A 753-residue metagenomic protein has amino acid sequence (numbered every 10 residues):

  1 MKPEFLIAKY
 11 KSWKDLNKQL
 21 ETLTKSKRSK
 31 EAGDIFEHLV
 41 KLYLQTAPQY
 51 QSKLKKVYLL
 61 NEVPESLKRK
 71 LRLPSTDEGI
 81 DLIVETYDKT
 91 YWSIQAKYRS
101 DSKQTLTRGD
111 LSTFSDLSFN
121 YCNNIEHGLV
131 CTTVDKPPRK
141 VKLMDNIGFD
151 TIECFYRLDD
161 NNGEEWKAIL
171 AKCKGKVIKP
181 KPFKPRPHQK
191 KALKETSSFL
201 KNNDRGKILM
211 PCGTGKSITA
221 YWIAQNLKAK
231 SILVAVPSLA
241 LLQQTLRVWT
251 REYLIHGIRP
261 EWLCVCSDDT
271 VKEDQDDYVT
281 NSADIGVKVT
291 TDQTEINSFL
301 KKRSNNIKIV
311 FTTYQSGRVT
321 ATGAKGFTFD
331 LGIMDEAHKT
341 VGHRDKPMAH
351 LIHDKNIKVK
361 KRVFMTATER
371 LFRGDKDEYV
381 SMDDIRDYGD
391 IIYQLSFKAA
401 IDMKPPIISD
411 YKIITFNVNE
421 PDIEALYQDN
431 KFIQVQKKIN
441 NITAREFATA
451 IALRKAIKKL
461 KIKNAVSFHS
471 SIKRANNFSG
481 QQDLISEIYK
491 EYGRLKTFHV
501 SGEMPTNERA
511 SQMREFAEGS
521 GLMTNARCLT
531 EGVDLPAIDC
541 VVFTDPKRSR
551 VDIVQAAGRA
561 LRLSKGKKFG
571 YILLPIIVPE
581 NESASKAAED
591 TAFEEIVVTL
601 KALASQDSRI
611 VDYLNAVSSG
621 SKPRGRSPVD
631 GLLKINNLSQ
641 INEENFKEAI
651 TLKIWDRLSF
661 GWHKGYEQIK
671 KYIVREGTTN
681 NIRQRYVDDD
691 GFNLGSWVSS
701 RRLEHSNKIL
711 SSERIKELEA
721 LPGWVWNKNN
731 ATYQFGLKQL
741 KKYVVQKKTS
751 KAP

Functional and structural regions predicted by a protein language model:
K2-S26, Y50, L60, P64-R72 (+4 more regions): ATP-dependent helicase/translocase motor core
E31-N123, T133: Catalytic centers of nucleases
S100, V500-Y613: Conserved RecA-like P-loop NTPase helicase motor core
L209-G213, E336-K339, K355-E378, K404: Conserved helicase ATPase motor motifs in RecA-like P-loop NTPase domains
S231-L254, W262-T270, I472-K473: Conserved Walker A/P-loop ATP-binding site and its immediately adjacent core in helicase/helicase-like ATPase domains
A324-F364: SF2 helicase catalytic motif II
G374-I472, N476-I488: Interdomain helical connector at the RecA1-RecA2 junction of SF1/SF2 helicase-like NTPases
R624-P753: IQ-motif-like calmodulin-binding regions
